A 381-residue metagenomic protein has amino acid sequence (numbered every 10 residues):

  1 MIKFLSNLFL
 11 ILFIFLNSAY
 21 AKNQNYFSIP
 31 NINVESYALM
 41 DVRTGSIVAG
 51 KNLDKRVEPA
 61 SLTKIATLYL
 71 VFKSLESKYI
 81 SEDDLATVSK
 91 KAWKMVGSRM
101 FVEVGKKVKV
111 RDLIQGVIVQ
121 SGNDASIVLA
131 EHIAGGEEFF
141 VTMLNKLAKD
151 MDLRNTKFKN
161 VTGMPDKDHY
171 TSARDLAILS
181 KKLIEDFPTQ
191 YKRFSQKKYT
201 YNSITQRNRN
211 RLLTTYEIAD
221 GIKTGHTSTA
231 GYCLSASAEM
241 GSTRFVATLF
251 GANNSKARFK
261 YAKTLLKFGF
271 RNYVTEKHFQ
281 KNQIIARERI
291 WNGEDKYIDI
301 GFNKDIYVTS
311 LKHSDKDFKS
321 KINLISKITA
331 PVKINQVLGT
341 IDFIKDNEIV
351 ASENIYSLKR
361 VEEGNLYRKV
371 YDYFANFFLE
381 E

Functional and structural regions predicted by a protein language model:
M1-I2: N-terminal secretory signal peptides that target proteins for export/translocation
S6-F15: Bacterial N-terminal signal peptides
L10, Y26-S28, L75, T227 (+2 more regions): Residues embedded in well-ordered secondary-structure elements
A19-F187, Y199-N202: Active-site-adjacent loops and short helices of periplasmic peptidoglycan-processing enzymes
L153-R154, P165-Y170, R174-E381: Domain-terminus/edge residues, biased toward the C-terminal soluble/receptor-binding domains of extracytoplasmic
